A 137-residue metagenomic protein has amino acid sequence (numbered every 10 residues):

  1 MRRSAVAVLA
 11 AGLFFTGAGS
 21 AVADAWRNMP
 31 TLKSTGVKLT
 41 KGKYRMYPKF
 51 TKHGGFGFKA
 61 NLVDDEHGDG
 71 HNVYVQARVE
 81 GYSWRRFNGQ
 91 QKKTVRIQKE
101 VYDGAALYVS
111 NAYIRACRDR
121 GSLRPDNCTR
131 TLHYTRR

Functional and structural regions predicted by a protein language model:
M1-A23: Secretory targeting and sorting signals
A23-R137: Post-signal peptide N-terminal regions of Sec-secreted extracellular proteins
